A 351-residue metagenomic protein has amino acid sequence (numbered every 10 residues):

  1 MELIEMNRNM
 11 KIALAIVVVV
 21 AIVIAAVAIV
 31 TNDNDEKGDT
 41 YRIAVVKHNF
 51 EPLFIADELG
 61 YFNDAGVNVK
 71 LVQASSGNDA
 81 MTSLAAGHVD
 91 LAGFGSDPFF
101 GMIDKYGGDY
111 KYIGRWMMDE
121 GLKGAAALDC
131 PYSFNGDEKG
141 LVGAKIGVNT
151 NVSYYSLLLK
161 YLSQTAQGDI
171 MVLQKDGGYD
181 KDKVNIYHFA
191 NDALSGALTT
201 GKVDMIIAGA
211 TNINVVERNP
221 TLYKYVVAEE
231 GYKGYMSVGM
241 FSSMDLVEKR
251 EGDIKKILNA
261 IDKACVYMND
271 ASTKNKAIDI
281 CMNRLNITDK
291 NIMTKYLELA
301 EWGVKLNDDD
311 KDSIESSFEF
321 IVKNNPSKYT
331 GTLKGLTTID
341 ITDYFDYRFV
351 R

Functional and structural regions predicted by a protein language model:
M1-D33: Secretory targeting signatures
D35-Y187, D204-A210, K224-A228, G234: Short, glycine-/small- and polar/acidic-enriched structural segments that line small-molecule recognition paths
N49, E58, G77-A80, G95-P98 (+9 more regions): Stable alpha-helical elements in mature extracytoplasmic
I103, S163-Q164, E217, M282 (+1 more regions): Residue-level preference for well-ordered alpha-helical positions
M171-K183, L285-E298, K328-I341: Short, surface-exposed acidic
Y187, N191-R284: Pocket-lining segment of extracytoplasmic ligand-binding domains
E248-Y329: Secondary-structure end/capping motifs
F318-R351: Conserved C-terminal helix/tail region of periplasmic/extracytoplasmic solute-binding proteins
